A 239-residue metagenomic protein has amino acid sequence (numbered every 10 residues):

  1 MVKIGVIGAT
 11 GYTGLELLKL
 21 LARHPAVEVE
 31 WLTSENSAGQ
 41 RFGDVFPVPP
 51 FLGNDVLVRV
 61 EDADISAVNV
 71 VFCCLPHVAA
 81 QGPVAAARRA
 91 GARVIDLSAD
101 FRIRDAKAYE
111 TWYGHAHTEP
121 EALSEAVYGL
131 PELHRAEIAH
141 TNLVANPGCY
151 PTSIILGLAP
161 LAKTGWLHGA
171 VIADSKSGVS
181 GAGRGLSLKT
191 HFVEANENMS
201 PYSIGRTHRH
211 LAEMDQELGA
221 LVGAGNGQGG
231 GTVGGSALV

Functional and structural regions predicted by a protein language model:
M1-I204, G223-G231: N-terminal Rossmann-like NAD(P) cofactor-binding subdomain of oxidoreductases, focused on the glycine-rich
R206-V239: Oxyanion-binding "anion nests"
